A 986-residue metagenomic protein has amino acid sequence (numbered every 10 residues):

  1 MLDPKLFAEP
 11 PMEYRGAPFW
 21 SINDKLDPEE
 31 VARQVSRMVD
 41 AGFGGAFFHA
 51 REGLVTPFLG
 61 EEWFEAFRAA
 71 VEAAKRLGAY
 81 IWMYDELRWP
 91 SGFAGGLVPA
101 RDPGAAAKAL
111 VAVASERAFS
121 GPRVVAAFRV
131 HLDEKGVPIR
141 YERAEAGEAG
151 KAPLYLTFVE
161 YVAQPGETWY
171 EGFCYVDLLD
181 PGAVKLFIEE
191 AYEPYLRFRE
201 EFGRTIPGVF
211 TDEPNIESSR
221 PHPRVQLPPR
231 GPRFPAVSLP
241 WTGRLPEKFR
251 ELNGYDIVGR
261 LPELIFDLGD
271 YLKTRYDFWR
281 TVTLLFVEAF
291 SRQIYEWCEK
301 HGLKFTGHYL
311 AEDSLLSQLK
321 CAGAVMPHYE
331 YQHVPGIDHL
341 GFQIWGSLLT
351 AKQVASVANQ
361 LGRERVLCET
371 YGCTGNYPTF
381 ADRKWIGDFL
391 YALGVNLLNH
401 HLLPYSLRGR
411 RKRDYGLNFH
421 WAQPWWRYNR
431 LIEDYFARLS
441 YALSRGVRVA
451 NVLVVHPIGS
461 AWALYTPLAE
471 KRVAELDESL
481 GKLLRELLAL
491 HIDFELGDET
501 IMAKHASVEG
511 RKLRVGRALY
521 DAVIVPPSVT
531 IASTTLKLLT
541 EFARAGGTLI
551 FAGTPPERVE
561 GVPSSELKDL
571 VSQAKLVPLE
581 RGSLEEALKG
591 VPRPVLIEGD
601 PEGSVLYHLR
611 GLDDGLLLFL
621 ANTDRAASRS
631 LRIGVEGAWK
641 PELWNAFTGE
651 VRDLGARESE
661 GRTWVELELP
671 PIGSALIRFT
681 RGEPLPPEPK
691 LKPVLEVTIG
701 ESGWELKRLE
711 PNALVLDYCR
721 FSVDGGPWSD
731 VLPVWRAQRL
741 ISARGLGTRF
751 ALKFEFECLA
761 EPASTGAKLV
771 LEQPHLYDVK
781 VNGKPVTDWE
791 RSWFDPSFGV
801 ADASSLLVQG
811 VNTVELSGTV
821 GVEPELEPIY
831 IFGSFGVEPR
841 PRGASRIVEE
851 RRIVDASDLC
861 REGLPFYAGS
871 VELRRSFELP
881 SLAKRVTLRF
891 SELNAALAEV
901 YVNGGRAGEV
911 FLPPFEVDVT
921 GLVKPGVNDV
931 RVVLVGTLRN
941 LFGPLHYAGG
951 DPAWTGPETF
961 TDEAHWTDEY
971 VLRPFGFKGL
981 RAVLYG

Functional and structural regions predicted by a protein language model:
P10-A17, D27-R33, G45-A46, R51 (+12 more regions): Carbohydrate-binding surfaces of carbohydrate-active enzymes
A50-K185: Acidic/aromatic-lined carbohydrate-recognition and catalytic surfaces of CAZymes acting on diverse glycans
A126, R140, D653-G655, T787 (+1 more regions): A structural microfeature
E134-E200, S659-P689, Q809-V811, K924-V927: Extended acidic/polar, glycine-enriched regions that form or flank non-catalytic beta-rich accessory modules
P762, E772-G833, E892-A953: Beta-strand-rich ligand-recognition modules
V822-R846, F942-G986: Exposed low-complexity, polar/acidic, P/S/T/G-rich flexible segments that act as propeptides, protease-susceptible
